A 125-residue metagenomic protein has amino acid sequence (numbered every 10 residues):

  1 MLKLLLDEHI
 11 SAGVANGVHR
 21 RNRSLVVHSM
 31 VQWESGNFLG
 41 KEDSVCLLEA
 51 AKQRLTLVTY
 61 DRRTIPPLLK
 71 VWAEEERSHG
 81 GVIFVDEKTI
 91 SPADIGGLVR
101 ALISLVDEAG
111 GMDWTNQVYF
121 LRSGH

Functional and structural regions predicted by a protein language model:
L2-E8, A12-S24, H28-E34, S44 (+1 more regions): Acidic, PIN/NYN-like endoribonuclease modules and their adjacent C-terminal/linker elements
S35-A51: TIR-domain catalytic/interaction hotspot
A50-A51, L55-W72: Acidic, metal-binding active-site segment of PIN/NYN-like and related structure-specific nucleases
